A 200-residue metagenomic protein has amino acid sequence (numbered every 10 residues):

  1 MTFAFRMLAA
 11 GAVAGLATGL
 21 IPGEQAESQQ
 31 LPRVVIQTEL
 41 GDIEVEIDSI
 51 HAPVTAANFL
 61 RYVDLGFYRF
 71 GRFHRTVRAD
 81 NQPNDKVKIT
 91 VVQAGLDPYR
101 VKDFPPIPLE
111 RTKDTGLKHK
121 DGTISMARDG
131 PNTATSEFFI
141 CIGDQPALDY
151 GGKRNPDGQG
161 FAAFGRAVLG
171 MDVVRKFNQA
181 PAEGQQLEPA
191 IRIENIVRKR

Functional and structural regions predicted by a protein language model:
A4-G19: Bacterial N-terminal signal peptides
G19-R200: Cyclophilin-like peptidyl-prolyl cis-trans isomerases
